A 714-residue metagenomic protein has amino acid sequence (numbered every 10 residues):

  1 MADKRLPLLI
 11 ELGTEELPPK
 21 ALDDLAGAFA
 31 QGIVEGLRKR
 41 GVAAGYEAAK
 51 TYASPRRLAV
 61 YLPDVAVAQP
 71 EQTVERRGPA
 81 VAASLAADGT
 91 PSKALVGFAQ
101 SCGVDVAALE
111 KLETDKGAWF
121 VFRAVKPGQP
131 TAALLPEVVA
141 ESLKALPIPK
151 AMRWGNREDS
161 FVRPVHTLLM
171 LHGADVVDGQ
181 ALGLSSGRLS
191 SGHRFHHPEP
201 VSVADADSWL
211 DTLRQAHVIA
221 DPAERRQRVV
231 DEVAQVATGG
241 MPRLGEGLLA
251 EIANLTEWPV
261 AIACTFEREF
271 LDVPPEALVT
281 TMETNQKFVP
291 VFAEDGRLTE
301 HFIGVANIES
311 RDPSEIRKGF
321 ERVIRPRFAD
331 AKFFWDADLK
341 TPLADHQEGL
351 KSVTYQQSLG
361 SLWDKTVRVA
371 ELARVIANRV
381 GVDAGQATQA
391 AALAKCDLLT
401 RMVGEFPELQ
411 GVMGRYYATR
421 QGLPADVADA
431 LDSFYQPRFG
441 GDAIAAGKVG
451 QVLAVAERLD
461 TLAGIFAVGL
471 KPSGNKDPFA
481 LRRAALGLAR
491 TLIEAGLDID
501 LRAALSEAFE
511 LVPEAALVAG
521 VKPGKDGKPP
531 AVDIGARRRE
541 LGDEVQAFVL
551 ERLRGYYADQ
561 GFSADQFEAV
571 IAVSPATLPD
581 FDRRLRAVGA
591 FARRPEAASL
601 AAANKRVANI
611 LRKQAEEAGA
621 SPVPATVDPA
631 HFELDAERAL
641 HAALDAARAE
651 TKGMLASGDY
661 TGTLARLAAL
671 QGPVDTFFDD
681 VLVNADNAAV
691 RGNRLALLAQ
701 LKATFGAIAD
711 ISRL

Functional and structural regions predicted by a protein language model:
M1-L714: Amphipathic alpha-helical "coupling" segments that flank catalytic cores
